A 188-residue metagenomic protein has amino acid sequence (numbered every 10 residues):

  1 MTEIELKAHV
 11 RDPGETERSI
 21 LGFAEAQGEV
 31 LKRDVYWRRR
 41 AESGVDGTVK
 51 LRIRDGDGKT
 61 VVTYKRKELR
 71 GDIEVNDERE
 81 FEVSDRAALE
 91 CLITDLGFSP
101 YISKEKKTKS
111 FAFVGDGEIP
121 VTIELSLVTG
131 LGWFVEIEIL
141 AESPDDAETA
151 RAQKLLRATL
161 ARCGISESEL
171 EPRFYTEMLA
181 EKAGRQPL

Functional and structural regions predicted by a protein language model:
M1-E118, R162-L188: N-terminal strand-loop-strand beta-hairpin
E3, F134-V135, Q153-R157: Hydrophobic, well-ordered secondary-structure segments
L96-D146: Conserved, surface-exposed functional patches that form binding/active-site neighborhoods
P144-R173: Mixed-charge, glycine-accented linear interaction segment located at domain edges/termini
